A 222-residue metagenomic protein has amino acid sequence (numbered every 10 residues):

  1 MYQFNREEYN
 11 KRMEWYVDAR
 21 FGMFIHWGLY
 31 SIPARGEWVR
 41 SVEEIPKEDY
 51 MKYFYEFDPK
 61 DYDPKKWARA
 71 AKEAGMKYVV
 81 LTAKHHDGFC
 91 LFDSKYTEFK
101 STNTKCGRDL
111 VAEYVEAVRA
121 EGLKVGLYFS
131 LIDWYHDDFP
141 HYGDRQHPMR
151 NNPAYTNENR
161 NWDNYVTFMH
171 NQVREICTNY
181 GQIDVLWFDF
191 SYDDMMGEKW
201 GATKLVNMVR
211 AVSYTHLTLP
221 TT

Functional and structural regions predicted by a protein language model:
M1-L217: Mature catalytic domains of secreted/periplasmic carbohydrate-active enzymes
T218-T222: A short, hydrophobic C-terminal helix/tail in secreted or cell-surface proteins
